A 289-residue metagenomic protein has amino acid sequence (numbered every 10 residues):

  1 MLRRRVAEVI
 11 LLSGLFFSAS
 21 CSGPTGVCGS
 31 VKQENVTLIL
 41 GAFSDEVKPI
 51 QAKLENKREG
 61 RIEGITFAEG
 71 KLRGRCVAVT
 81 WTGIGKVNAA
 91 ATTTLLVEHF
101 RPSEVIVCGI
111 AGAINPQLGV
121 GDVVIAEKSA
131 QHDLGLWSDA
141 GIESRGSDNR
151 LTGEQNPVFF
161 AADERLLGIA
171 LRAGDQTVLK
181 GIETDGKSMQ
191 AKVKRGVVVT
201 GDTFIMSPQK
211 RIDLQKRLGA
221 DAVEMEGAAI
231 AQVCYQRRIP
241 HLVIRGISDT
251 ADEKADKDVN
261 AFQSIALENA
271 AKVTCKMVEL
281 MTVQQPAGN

Functional and structural regions predicted by a protein language model:
E8-A19: Bacterial N-terminal signal peptides
S22-G23: Bacterial signal peptide processing site
G26-F100: N-terminal short beta-loop-beta anion/metal-coordinating cradle
E104-I106: Structural motif
N115-R217: Mid-sequence, gly/pro-rich, charge-dense loop/helix-turn segments that line enzyme active sites
G201-V243, S248-D249, E253: A C-terminal functional module that forms or caps the active site or interfaces directly with catalytic machinery
A251-N289: His/Asp/Glu-rich mid-to-C-terminal helical/loop segments that flank catalytic regions of hydrolases
